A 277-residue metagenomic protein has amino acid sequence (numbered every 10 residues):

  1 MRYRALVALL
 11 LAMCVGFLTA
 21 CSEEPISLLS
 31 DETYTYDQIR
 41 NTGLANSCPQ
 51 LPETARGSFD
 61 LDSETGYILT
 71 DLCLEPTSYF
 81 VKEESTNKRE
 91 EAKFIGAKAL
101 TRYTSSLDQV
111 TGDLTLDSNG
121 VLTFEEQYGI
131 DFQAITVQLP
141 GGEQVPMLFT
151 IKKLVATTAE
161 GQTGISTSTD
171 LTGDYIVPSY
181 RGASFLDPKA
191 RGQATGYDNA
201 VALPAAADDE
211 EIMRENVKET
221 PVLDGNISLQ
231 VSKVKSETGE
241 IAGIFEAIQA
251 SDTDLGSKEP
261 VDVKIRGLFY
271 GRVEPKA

Functional and structural regions predicted by a protein language model:
M1-L9: Bacterial N-terminal signal peptides that target proteins for export
F17-A20: C-terminal motif of bacterial Sec signal peptides marking the signal peptidase cleavage site
S22-E24: Bacterial signal peptide processing site
I26-D209: An ectodomain-focused feature that recognizes extracytoplasmic/extracellular
G141, K153-V155, K233-K235, F245-S251 (+1 more regions): Beta-strand elements of well-folded, non-transmembrane domains
G182-K258: Acidic, glycine-rich flexible loop segments
E259-V263: Replace "Gram-negative outer membrane beta-barrel proteins" with "bacterial and organellar outer membrane beta-barrel
